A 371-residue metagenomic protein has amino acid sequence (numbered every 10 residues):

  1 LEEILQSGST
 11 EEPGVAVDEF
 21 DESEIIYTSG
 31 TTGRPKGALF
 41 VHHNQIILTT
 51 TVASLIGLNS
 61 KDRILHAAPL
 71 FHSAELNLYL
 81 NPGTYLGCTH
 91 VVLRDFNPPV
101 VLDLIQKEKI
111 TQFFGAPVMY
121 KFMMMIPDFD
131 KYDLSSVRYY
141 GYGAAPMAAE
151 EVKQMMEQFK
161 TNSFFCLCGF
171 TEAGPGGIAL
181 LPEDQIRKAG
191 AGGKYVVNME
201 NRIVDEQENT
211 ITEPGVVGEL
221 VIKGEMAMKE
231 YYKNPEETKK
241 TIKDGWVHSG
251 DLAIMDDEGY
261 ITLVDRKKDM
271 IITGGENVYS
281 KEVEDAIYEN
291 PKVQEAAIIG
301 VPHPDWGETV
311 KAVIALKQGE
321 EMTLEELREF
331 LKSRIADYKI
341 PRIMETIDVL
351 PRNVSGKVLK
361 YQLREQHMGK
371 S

Functional and structural regions predicted by a protein language model:
I4, P146, L180, I186-K233 (+2 more regions): Adenylate-forming AMP-binding core of the ANL superfamily, especially NRPS adenylation
Q6-Y27, R34, G57-R63: Conserved pre-ATP/AMP-binding loop-to-beta segment of ANL
E22, T28-T31, I64, L70 (+7 more regions): Conserved S/T- and glycine-rich ATP-binding loop of Class I adenylate-forming
S23-I47: Conserved AMP-binding A3 loop
I46-R63, F71-Q112, I126: Conserved AMP-binding/adenylation subdomain of ANL enzymes
I110-G115, M124-K188, E200, N209: Gly/Ser/Thr-rich phosphate-binding loop
F113, I126, Q207, G224-E225 (+5 more regions): AMP-binding/adenylate-forming catalytic core of the ANL superfamily
A144, G169, G193, D251 (+1 more regions): Active-site glycine-centered loops adjacent to acidic/histidine catalytic or metal-binding residues that shape
